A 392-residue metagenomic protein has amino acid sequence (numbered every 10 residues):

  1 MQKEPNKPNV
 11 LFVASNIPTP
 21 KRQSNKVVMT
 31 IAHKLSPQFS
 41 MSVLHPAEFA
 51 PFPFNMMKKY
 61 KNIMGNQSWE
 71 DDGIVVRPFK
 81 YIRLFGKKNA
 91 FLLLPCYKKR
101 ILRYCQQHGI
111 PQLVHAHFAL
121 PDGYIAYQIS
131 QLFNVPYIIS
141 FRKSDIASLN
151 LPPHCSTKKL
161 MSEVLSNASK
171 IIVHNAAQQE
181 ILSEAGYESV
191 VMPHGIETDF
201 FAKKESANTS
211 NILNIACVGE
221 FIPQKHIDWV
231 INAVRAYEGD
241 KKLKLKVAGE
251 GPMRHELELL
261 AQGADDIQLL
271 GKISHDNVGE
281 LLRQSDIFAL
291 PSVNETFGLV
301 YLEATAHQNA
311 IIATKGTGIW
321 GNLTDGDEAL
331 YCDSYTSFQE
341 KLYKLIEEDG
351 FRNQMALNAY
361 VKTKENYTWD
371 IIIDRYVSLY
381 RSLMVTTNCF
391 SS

Functional and structural regions predicted by a protein language model:
M1-M64, E70: N-terminal subdomain of nucleotide-sugar transferases
L11, I172, N208-K225, V230-R235 (+1 more regions): Conserved donor-binding/catalytic core segment of Leloir-type glycosyltransferases
L165, K272-I273, E280-S285: Short alpha-helical donor nucleotide-sugar binding micro-motif in glycosyltransferases
A177, G195: Carbohydrate-associated surface elements
H255-D276: Nucleotide-activated donor-binding/catalytic signature segment of Leloir-type glycosyltransferases, i.e., the conserved
V293: Aromatic "clamp/platform" in nucleotide-sugar-dependent glycosyltransferases that forms part of the donor/acceptor
A310-A313: Short hydrophobic beta-strand element within catalytic cores of glycosyltransferases and related nucleotide-activated
D325-T336, K344-D349: Conserved acidic donor-binding segment of nucleotide-sugar-dependent glycosyltransferases
